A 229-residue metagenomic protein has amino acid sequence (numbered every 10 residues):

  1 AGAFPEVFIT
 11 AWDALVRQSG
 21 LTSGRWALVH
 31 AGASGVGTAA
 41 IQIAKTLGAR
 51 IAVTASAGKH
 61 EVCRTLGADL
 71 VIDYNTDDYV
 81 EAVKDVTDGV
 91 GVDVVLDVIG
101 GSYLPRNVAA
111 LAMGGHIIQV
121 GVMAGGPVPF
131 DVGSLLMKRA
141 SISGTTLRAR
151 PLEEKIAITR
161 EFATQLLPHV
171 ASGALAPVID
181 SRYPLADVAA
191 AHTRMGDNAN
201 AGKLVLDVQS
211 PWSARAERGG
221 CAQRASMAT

Functional and structural regions predicted by a protein language model:
A1-D77: Mid-domain Rossmann-like dinucleotide-binding core that forms the NAD(H)/NADP(H) cofactor-binding site
S23-R25, V92, G114: Phosphate-coordination loops involved in phosphoryl transfer and adenosine-cofactor binding
L28, I72, V95-L96, I118: N-terminal Rossmann-like NAD(P) cofactor-binding module of classical short-chain dehydrogenase/reductase
A33, T76, I99-G100, G121-V122: Short glycine-/small-residue-rich Rossmann-like dinucleotide-binding loops
R64, S102-A174, D207-W212: Glycine-rich phosphate-binding loop and adjacent beta-alpha segment of Rossmann(oid) nucleotide-cofactor-binding
D78-G89: Short amphipathic alpha-helix with an adjacent loop that forms part of the alpha/beta core around
K155-A214, C221-Q223, A228-T229: C-terminal hydrophobic helical "lid"/dimerization subdomain of Rossmann-like NAD(P)H-dependent oxidoreductases
